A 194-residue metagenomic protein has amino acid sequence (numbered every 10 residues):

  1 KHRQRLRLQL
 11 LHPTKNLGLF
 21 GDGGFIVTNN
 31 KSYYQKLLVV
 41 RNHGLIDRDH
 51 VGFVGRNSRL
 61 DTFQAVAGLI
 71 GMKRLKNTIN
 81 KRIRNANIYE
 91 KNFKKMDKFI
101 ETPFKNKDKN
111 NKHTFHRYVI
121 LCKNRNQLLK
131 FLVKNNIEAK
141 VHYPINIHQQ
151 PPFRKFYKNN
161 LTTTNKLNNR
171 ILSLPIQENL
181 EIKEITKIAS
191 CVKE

Functional and structural regions predicted by a protein language model:
K1-H2, H43: Acidic/His-rich active-site region of diverse nucleotide-sugar glycosyltransferases
H2-R3, F20, R59, T114: Short loop/turn motifs at secondary-structure junctions
H2-R5, K166-N168: A short, polar/charged loop/turn motif at coil->beta-strand junctions and beta-hairpin connectors
Q4-L38: Active-site PLP attachment segment
N29-E194: PLP-dependent aminotransferase class I/II
